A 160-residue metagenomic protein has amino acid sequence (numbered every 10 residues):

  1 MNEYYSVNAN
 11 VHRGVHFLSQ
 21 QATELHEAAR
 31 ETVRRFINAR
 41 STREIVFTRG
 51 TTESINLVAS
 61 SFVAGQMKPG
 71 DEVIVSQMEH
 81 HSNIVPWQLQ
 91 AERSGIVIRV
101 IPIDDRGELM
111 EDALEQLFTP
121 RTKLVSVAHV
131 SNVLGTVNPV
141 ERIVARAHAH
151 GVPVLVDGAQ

Functional and structural regions predicted by a protein language model:
M1-Q160: Pyridoxal 5′-phosphate
